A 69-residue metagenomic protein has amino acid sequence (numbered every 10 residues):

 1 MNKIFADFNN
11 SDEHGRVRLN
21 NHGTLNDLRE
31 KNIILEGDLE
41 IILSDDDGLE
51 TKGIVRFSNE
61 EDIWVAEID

Functional and structural regions predicted by a protein language model:
K3-A6, K52-G53: Small-residue-enriched segments and motifs
F5-G23: Short, basic/aromatic beta-hairpin or loop at an interaction surface
N21-K31: Short alpha-helix capping/helix-loop boundary micro-motifs
S44-D46: Short, surface-exposed secondary-structure boundary micro-motifs
L49-N59: Short beta-strand-centered aromatic/proline hotspots
E61-D69: Short, solvent-exposed secondary-structure boundary/capping segments
